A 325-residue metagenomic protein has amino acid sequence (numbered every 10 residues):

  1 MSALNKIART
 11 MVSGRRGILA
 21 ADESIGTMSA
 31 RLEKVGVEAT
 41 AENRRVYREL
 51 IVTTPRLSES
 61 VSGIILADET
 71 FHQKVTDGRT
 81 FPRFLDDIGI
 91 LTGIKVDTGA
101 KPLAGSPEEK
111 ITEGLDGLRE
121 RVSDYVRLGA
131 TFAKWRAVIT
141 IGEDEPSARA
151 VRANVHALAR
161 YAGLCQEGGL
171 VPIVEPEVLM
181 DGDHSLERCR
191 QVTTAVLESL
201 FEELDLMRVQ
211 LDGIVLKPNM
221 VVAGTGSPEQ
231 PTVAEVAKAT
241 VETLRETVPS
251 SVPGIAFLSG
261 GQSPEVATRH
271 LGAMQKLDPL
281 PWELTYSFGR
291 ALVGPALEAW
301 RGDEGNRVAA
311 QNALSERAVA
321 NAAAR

Functional and structural regions predicted by a protein language model:
M1-L128, I141, E229, V233 (+4 more regions): Alpha/beta catalytic barrel-like cores
A3-L4, R160-Y161, S199-E203, E242-T243 (+1 more regions): Glycine-rich, charged/polar anion/phosphate-binding loops that engage phosphate groups from diverse ligands
T40, W135, V174, L216 (+1 more regions): Conserved, mostly hydrophobic/aromatic
S60, D124-A130, L164-L170, E203-L211 (+1 more regions): A structural motif corresponding to the C-terminal end of an alpha-helix and its immediate exit/capping segment
I64, A133, P172-I173, I214 (+1 more regions): Hydrophobic residues within beta-strands of alpha/beta enzymes
T98, I139, V178, M220-V222: Short, histidine-centered active-site or binding-site loop motifs used for metal coordination, general acid-base
L118-E202: Helix-rich catalytic cores of soluble enzyme domains
M180-S251: Catalytic core of soluble alpha/beta enzymes
